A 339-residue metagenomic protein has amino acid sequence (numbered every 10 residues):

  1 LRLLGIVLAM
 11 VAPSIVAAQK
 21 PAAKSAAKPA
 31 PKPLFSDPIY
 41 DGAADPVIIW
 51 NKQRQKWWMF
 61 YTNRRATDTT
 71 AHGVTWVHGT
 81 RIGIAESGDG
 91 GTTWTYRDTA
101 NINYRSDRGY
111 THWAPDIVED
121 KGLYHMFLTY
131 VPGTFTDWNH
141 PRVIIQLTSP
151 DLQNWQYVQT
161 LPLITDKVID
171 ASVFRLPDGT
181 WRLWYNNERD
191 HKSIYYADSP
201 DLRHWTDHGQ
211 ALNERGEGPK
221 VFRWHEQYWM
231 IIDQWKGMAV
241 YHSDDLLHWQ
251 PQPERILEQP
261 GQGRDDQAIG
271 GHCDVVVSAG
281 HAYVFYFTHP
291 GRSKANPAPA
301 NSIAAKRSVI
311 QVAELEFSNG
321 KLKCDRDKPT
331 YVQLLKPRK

Functional and structural regions predicted by a protein language model:
L1-L4: Bacterial N-terminal signal peptides that target proteins for export
L8-A17: Hydrophobic h-region of N-terminal signal peptides that target proteins for export in Gram-negative bacteria
Q19-K339: Carbohydrate-active catalytic/glycan-binding domains of CAZyme proteins, especially the secreted or lumenal ectodomains
